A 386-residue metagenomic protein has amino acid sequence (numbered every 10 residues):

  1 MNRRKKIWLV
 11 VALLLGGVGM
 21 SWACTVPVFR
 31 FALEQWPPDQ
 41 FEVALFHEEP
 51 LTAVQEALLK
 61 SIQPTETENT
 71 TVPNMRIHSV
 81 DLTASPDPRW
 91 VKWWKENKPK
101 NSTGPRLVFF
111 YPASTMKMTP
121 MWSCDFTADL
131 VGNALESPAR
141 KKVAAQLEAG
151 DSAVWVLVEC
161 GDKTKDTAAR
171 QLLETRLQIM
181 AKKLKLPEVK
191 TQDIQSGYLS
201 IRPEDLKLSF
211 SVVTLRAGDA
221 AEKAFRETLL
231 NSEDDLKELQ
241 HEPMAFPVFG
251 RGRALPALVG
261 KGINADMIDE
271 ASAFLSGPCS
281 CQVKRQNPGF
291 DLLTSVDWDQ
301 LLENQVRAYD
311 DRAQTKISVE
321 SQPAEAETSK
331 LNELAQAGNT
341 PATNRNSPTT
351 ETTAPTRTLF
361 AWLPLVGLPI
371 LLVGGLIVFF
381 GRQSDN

Functional and structural regions predicted by a protein language model:
M1-W8: Bacterial N-terminal signal peptides that target proteins for export
N2, M20-A23: A generic N-terminal leader/anchor concept
L9-G19: Bacterial N-terminal signal peptides
W22-N386: Non-globular targeting/processing and membrane-anchoring segments
